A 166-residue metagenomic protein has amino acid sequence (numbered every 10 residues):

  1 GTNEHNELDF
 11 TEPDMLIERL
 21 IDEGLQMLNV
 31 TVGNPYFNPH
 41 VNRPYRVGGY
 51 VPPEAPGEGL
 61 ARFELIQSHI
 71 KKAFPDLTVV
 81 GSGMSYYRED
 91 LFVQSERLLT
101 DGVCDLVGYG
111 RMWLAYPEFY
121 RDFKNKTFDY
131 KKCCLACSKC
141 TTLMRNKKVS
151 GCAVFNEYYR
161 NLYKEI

Functional and structural regions predicted by a protein language model:
G1-I166: Flavin-dependent oxidoreductase catalytic cores
